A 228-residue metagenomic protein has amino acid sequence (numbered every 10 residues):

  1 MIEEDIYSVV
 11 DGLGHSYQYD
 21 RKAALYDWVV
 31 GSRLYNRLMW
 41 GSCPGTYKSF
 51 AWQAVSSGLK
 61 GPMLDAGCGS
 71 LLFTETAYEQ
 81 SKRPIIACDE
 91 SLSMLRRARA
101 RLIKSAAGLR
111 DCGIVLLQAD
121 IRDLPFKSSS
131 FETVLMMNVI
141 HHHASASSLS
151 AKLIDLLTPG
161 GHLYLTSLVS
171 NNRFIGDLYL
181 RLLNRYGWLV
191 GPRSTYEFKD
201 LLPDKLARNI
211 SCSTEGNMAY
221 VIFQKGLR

Functional and structural regions predicted by a protein language model:
I2-G58, L72, T76, K104: Conserved class I S-adenosyl-L-methionine
L64-D123: Class I SAM-dependent methyltransferase SAM/SAH-binding core
L135: A conserved beta-strand element that flanks and buttresses the S-adenosyl-L-methionine
N138-V139: Short catalytic micro-motifs in class I SAM-dependent methyltransferases
S147-P159: A short glycine-rich, Lys/Arg-flanked "PGG" loop and its adjoining helix->strand segment in the class I
Y164-V221: C-terminal alpha-helical "lid/dimerization" subdomain adjacent to the S-adenosyl-L-methionine
I222-R228: C-terminal lobe and adjacent flexible extensions of AdoMet/dcAdoMet transferase-like proteins
